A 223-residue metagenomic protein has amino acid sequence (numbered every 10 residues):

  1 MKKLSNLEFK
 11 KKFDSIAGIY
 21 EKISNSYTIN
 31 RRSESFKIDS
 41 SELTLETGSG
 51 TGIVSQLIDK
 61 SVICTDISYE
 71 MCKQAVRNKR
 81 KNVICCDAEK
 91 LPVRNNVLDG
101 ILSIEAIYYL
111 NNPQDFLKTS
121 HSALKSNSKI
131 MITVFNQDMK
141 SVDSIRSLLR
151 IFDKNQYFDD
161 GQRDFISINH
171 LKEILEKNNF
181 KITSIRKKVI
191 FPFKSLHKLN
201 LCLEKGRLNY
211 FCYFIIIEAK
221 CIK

Functional and structural regions predicted by a protein language model:
M1-D39, I53, L57, M71-Q74 (+1 more regions): Conserved class I S-adenosyl-L-methionine
T47-K90: Class I SAM-dependent methyltransferase SAM/SAH-binding core
L102: A conserved beta-strand element that flanks and buttresses the S-adenosyl-L-methionine
E105-A106: Short catalytic micro-motifs in class I SAM-dependent methyltransferases
Q114-S126: A short glycine-rich, Lys/Arg-flanked "PGG" loop and its adjoining helix->strand segment in the class I
M131-D153: Conserved class I S-adenosyl-L-methionine
S147, T183-K223: A C-terminal cap/extension of S-adenosyl-L-methionine-dependent methyltransferases that defines the acceptor-substrate
D153-H170: Acceptor-substrate binding/catalytic loop of class I
